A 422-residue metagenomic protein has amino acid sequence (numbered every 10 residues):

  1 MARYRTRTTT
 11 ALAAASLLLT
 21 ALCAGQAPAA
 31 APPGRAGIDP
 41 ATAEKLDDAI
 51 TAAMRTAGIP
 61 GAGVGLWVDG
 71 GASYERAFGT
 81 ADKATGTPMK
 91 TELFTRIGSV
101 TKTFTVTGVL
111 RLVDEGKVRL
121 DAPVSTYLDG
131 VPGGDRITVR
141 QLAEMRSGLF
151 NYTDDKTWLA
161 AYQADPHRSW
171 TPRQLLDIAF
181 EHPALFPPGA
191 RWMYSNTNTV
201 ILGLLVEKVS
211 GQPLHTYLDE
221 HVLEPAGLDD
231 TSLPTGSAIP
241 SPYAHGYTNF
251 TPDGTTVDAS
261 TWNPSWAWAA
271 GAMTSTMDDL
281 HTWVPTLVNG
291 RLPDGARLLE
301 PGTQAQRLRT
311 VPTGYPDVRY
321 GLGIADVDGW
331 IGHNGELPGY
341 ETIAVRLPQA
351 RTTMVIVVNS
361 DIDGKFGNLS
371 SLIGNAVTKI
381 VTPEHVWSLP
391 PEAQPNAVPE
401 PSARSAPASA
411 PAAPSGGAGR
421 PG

Functional and structural regions predicted by a protein language model:
M1-A31: Secretory targeting and sorting signals
A2-R3, A30-E75, S210-Q212, T216-E220 (+1 more regions): Catalytic loop of the DD-peptidase/beta-lactamase superfamily, centered on the K-T-G motif and neighboring
A41, K45-A49, S73, S99 (+14 more regions): Extracytoplasmic/secreted proteins, especially bacterial periplasmic and envelope-associated proteins
R55-G65, A84-L142, F186-N198, W268-G271 (+1 more regions): Short active-site loop at a secondary-structure junction that contains or immediately precedes the catalytic residue(s)
V68, V124, V131, P234-P240: Short, solvent-exposed turn/loop segments enriched in Gly/Ser/Thr/Pro and often Arg
E75, T87, N151-T153: Short, solvent-exposed loop/turn elements at domain surfaces
G79, K90, S125, A325 (+1 more regions): Residue-level detector of conserved, well-ordered beta-strand and adjacent loop positions that form binding/recognition
T80-D82, R136-P338: Short, surface-exposed loop or secondary-structure junction motifs that flank catalytic or metal-binding residues
